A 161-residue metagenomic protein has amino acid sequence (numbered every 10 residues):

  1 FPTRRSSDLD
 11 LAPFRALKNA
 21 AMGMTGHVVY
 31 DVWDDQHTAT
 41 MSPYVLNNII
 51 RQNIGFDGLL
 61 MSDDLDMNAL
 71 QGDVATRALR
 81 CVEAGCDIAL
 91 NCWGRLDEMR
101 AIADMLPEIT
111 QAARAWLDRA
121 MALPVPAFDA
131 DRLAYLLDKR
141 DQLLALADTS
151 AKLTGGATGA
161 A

Functional and structural regions predicted by a protein language model:
F1-S6: Short, small-residue-biased leader/transition segments that mark boundaries at the very start of proteins
S7-D10, V74: Aromatic/hydrophobic pocket-lining residues that form the small-molecule binding cavity in soluble enzyme cores
L11-G23: Aromatic-lined glycan-binding groove of carbohydrate-active enzymes
M24-T25, V29-H37, N48-A161: Active-site or pore-adjacent capping/gating segments
M41-S42: Glycine- and Gly-Pro-enriched alpha-helical subdomains that act as flexible, kink-prone "lid/hinge" or packing modules
V45: Glycine-rich loop/turn
